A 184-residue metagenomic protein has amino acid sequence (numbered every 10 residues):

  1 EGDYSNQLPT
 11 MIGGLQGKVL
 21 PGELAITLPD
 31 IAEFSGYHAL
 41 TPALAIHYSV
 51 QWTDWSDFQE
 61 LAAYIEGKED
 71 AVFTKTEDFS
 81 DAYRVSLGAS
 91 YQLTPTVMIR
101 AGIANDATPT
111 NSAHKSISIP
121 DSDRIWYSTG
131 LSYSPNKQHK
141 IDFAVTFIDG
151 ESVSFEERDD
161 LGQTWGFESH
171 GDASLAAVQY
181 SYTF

Functional and structural regions predicted by a protein language model:
E1-F184: Outer-membrane beta-barrel porins/channels
